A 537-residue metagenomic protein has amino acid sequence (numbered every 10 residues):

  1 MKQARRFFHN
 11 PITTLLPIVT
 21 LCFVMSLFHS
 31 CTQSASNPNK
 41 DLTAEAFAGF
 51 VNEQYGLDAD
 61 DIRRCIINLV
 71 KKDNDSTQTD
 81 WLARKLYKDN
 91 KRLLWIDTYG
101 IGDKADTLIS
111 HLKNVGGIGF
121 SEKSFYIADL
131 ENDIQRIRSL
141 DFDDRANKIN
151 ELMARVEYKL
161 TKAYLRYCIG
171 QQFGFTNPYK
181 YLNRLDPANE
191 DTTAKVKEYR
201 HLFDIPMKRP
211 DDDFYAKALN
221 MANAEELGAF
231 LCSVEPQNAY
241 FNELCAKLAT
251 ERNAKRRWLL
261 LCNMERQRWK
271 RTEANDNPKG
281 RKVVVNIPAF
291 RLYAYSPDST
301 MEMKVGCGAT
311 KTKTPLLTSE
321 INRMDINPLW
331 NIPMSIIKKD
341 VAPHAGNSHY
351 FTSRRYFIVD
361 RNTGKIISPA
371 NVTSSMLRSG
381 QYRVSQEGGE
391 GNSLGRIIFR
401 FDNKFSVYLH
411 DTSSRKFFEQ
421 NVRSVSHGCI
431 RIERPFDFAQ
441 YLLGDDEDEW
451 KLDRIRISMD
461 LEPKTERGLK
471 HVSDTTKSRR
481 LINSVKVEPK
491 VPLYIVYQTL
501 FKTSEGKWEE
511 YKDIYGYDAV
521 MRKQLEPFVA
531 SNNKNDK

Functional and structural regions predicted by a protein language model:
M1-I12: N-terminal secretory signal peptides that target proteins for export/translocation
K2, T32-D80, Y87, L165 (+2 more regions): Well-ordered beta-sheet/strand-loop patches within structured domains
F7-F8, I18, G364: N-terminal capping/interface segment
P17-L21, M25: Hydrophobic helical h-region of N-terminal Sec-dependent signal peptides in bacterial secretory/periplasmic proteins
L27-S30: C-terminal motif of bacterial Sec signal peptides marking the signal peptidase cleavage site
T32-D191: Cationic-aromatic interfacial patches
D186-E198, M521: Eukaryote-specific, cytoplasm-facing alpha-helical/coiled-coil scaffolding segments in long proteins
